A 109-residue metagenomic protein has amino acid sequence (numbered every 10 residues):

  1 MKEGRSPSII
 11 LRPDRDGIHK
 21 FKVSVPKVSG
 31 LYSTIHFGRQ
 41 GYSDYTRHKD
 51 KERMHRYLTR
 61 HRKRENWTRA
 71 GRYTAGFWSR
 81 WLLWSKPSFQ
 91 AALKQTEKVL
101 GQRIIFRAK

Functional and structural regions predicted by a protein language model:
M1-K109: Arg/Lys-rich, low-complexity, intrinsically disordered basic segments
